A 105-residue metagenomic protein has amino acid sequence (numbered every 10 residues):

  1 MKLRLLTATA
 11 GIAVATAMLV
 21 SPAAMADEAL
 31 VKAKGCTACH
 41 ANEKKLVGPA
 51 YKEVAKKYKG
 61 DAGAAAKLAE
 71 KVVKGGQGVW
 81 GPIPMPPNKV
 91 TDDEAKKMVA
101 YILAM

Functional and structural regions predicted by a protein language model:
M1-G11: Bacterial N-terminal signal peptides that target proteins for export
M25-N42: Sequence/structural segment immediately N-terminal to covalent heme-attachment motifs in c-type and related
A29, Y101-M105: Short hydrophobic/aromatic patches at helix-to-coil boundaries
A38, V47-Y58, E70-Y101: Axial heme c-ligation environment in periplasmic c-type cytochrome domains
K44-L46, M105: Solvent-exposed loop/turn segments at secondary-structure junctions within structured extracellular/periplasmic domains
